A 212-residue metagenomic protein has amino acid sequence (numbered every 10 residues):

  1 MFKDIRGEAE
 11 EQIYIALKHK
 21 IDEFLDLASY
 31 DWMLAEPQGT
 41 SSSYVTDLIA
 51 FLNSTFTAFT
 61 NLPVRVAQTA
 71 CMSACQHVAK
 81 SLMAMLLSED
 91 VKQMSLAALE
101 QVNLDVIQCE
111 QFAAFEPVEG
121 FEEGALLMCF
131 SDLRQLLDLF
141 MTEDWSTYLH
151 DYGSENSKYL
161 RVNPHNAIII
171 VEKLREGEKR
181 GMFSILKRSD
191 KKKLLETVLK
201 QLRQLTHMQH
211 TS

Functional and structural regions predicted by a protein language model:
M1-S212: Extended alpha-helical "rod" scaffolds
